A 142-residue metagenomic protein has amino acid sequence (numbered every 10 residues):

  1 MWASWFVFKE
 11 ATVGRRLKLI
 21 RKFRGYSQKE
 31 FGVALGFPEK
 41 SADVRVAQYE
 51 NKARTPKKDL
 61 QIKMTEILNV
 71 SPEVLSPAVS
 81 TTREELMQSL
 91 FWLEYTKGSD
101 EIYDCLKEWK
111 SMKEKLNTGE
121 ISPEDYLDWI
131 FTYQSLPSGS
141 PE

Functional and structural regions predicted by a protein language model:
A3-F6, A11, L19, T55 (+2 more regions): Charged, helix-prone or intrinsically disordered regulatory segments positioned adjacent to compact structured domains
T12-R15, G25-Y26, S41, P56-D59: Residue-level signal for the short linker/turn that defines the boundary of a DNA-recognition helix
R15-L35, F91: Short basic helix-loop element that most often maps to the first helix and adjoining turn of HTH DNA-binding modules
A34-P56, P77-S80: Recognition helix of helix-turn-helix/homeodomain-like DNA-binding domains that insert into the DNA major groove
K115-E142: Charged, low-complexity intrinsically disordered regulatory/assembly segments
